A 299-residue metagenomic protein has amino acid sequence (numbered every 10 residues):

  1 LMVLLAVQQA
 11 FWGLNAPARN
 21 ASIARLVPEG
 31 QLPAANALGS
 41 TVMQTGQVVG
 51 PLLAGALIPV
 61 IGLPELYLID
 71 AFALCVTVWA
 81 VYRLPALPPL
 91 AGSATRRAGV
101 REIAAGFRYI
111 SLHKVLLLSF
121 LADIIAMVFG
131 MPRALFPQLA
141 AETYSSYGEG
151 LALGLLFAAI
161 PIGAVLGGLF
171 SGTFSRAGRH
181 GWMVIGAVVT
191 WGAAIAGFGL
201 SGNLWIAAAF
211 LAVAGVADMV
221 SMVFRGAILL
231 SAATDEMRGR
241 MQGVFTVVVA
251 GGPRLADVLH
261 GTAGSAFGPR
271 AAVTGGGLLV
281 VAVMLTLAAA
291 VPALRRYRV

Functional and structural regions predicted by a protein language model:
L1-V299: Alpha-helical transmembrane-bundle signature of multi-pass membrane transport and export proteins
